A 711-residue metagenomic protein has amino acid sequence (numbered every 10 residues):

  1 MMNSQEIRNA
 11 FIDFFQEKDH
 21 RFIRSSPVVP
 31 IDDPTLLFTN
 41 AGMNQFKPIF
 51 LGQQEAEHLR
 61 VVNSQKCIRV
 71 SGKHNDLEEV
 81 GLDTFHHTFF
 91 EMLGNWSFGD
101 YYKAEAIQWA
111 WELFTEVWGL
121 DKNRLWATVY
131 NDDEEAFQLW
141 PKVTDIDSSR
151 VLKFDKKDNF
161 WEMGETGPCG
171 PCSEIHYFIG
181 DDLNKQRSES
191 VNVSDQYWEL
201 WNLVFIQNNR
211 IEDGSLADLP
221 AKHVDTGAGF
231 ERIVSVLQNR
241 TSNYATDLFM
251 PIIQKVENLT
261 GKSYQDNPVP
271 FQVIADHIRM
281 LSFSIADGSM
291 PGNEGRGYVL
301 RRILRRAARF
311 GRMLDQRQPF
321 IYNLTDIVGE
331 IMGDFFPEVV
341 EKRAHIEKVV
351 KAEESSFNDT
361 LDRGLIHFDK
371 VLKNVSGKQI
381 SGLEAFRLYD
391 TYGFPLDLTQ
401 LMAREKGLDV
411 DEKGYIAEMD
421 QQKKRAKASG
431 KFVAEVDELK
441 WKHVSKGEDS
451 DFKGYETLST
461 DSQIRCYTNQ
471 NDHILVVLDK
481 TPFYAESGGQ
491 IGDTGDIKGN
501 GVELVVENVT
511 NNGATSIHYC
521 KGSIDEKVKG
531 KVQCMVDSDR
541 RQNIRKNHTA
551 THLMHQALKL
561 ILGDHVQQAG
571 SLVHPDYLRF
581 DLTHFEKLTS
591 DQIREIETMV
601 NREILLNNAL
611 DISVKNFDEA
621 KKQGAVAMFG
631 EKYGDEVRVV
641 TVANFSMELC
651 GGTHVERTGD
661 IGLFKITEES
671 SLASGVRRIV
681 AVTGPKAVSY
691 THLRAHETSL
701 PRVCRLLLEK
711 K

Functional and structural regions predicted by a protein language model:
M1-R694: A glycine- and charged-residue-rich anion-binding loop/surface
T691-T698, K710-K711: Conserved small/polar residues in nucleotide/adenosyl-binding loops
